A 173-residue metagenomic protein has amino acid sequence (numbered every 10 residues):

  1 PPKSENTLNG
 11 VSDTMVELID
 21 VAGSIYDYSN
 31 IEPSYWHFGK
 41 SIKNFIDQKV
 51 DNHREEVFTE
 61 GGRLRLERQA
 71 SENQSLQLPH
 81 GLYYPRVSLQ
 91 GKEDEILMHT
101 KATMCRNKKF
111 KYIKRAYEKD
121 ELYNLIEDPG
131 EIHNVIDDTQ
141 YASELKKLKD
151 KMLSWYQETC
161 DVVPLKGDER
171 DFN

Functional and structural regions predicted by a protein language model:
P1-W36, K40-G62, E67-R68: Substrate-binding rim/cap in mid-to-C-terminal beta-strand-loop elements of soluble/periplasmic
K3-N6, I42, G62-L66, F110-Y112 (+3 more regions): Short, solvent-exposed loop/turn segments at secondary-structure junctions
V16-G23, H37-K40, H99, N107 (+4 more regions): A structural signal for well-ordered alpha-helical segments within the folded catalytic domains of diverse enzymes
A22-Y26, N30, K43, Y123 (+2 more regions): Non-transmembrane alpha-helical segments in soluble domains of secreted/periplasmic/extracellular proteins
I25, N73-S75, R106-T139: A short aromatic-rich beta-strand->coil structural motif
V50-N52, E95-M98, M104-R106: A short catalytic or substrate-binding loop motif that flags glycine-/basic-rich loops and adjacent residues that bind
G62-S71, A116, V135-N173: Long, internal low-complexity/basic segments
R65-I96: Charged, glycine/proline-rich intrinsically disordered loops and linkers
